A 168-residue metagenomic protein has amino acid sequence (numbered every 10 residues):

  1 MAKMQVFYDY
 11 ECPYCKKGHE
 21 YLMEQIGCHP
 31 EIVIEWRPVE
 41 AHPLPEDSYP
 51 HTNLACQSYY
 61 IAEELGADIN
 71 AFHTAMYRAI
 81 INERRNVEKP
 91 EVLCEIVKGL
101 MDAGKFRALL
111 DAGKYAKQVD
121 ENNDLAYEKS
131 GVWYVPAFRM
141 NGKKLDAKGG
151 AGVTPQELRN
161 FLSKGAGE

Functional and structural regions predicted by a protein language model:
K3, F7-Y8, H19-I26, C94-E168: C-terminal cap of thioredoxin/glutaredoxin-like
Q5-Y10, K16-I96: Structural alpha/beta surface segment adjacent to cysteine/selenocysteine redox centers across thiol/disulfide enzymes
P13-Y14, L145: Glycine-/small-residue-rich active-site loops that bind phosphorylated ligands and cofactors
